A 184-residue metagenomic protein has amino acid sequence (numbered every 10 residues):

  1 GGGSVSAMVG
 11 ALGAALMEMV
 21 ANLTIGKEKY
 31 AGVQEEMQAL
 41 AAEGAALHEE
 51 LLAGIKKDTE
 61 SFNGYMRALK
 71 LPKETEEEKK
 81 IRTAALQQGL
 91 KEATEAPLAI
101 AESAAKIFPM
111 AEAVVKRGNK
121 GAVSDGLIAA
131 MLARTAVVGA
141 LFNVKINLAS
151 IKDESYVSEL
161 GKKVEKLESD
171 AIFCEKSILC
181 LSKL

Functional and structural regions predicted by a protein language model:
G1-E18, G121-A140: Conserved phosphate/anionic-ligand binding catalytic regions in large, soluble enzymes, centered on
G1-V5, K29-L40, K79-L86, D153 (+1 more regions): Disorder-to-helix initiation segments
V9, G13, A41, A45-H48 (+8 more regions): Generic structural concept
L12-M19, S61, I100-M110, A136 (+2 more regions): Amphipathic, well-ordered alpha-helical segments in soluble domains
T24-K27, A31, V114-V123, N147-E159: Inter-helical turn/loop segments and adjacent helix faces that build the functional surface of alpha-helical bundle
E28-K70, L167, C174: A structural-propensity feature for long, helix-poor, extended segments
D58, F62-M131, T135: Amphipathic alpha-helical interface segments
A140-I151, S158-L184: C-terminal auxiliary extensions adjacent to catalytic cores
